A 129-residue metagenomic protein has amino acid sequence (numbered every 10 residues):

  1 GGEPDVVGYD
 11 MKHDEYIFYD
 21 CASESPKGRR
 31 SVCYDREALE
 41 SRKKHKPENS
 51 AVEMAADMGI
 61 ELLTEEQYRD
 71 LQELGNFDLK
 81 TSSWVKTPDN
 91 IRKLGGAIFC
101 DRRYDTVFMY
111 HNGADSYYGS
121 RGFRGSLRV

Functional and structural regions predicted by a protein language model:
G1-E61, E65-V129: A binding-site-centric feature that preferentially detects glycan-recognition modules on secreted/surface proteins
